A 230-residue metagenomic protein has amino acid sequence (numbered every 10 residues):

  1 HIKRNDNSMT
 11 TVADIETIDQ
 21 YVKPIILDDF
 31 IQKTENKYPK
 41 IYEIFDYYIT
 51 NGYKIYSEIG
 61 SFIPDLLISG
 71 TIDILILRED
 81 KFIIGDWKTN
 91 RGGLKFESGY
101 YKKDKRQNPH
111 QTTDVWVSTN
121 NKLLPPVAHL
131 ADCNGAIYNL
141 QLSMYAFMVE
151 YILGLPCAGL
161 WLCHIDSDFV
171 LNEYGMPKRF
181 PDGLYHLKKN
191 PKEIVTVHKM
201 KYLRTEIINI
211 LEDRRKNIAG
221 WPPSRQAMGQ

Functional and structural regions predicted by a protein language model:
H1, Q20, L77, I83 (+1 more regions): Residue-level signal for well-ordered alpha-helical scaffold segments within enzymatic catalytic domains
H1-S69: Metal-dependent nuclease catalytic cores that hydrolyze phosphodiester bonds in DNA/RNA, characterized by
D14-D29, Q107-V117, K122, N134: Low-complexity, serine/threonine/proline-enriched polar segments
G60-F62, L75-L77, C163: A generic structural motif
F62, T89-G92, I152, S167-D168: Short, solvent-exposed loop/turn segments at secondary-structure junctions
I68, R91-F96, F169-L171: Short catalytic/ligand-binding loop motif for oxyanion handling, primarily in non-cytosolic enzymes, centered on
D73-F96, K102-V115, T119-P125, Y145: Conserved catalytic cores of phosphodiester-cleaving nucleases, focusing on short active-site segments
V115-P125, A131-N139, M144-G229: Metal-dependent nuclease catalytic regions and adjoining charged, substrate-binding loops involved in nucleic-acid end
